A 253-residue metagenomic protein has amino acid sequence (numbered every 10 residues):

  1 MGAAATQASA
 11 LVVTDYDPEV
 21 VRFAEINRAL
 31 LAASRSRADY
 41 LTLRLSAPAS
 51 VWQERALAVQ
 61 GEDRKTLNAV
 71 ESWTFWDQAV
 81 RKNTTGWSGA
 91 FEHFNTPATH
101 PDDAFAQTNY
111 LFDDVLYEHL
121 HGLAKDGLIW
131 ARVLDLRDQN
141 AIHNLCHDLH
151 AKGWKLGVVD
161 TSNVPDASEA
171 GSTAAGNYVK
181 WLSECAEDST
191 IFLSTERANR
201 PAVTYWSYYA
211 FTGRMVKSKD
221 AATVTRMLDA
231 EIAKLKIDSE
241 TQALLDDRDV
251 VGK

Functional and structural regions predicted by a protein language model:
M1-T6: Conserved SAM-binding loop of SAM-dependent methyltransferases across substrates and taxa, primarily the Class I
Q7-A8, E187: Short glycine/proline-enriched coil/turn segments at helix->beta-strand junctions
S9-W130, A221-G252: Class I S-adenosyl-L-methionine-dependent methyltransferase module
F105-K253: Alpha-helical subdomain
